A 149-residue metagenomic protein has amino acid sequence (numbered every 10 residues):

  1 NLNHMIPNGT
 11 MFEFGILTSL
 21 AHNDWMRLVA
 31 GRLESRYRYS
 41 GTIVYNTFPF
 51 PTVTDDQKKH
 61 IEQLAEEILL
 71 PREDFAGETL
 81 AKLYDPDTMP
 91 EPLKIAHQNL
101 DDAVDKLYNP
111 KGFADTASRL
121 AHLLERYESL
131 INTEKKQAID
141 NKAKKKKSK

Functional and structural regions predicted by a protein language model:
N1-K149: S-adenosyl-L-methionine
